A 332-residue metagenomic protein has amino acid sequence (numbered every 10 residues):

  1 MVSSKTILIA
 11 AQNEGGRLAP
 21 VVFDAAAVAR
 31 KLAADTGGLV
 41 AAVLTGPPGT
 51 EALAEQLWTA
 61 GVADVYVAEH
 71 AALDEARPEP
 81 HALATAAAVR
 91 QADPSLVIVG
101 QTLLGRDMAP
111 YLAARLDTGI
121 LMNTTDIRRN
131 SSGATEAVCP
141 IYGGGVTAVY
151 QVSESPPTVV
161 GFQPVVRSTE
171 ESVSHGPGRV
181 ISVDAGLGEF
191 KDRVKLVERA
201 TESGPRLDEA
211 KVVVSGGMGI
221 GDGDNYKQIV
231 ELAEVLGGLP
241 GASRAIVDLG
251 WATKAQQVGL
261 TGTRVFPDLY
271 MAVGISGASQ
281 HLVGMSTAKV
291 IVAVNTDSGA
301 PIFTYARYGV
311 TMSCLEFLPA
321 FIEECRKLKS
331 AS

Functional and structural regions predicted by a protein language model:
M1-S332: N-terminal glycine-rich FAD/FM-binding segment characteristic of electron-transfer flavoproteins
